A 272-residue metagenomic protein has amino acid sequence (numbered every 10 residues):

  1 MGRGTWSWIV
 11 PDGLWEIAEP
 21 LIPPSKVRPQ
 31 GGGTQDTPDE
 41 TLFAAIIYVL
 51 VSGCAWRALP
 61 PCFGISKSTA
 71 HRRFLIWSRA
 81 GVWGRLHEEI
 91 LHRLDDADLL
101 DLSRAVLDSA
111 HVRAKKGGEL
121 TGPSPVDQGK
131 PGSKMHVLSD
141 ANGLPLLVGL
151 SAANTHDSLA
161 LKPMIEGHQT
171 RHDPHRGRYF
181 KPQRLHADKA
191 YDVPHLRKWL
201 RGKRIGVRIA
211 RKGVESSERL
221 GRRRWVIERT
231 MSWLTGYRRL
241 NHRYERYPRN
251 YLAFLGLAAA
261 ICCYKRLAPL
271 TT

Functional and structural regions predicted by a protein language model:
M1-T272: Short alpha-helical elements
